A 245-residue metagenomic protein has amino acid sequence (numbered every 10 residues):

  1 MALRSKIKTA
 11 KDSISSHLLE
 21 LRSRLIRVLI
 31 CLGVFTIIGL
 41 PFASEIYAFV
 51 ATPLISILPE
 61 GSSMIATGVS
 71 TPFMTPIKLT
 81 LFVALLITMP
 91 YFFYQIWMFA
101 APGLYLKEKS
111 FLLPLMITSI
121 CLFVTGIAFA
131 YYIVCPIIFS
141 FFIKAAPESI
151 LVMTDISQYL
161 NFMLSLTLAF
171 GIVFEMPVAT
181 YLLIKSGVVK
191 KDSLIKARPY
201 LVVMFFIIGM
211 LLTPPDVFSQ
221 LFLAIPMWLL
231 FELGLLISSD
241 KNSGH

Functional and structural regions predicted by a protein language model:
M1-H245: Membrane topogenic/interface segments and analogous intrinsically disordered interaction regions
